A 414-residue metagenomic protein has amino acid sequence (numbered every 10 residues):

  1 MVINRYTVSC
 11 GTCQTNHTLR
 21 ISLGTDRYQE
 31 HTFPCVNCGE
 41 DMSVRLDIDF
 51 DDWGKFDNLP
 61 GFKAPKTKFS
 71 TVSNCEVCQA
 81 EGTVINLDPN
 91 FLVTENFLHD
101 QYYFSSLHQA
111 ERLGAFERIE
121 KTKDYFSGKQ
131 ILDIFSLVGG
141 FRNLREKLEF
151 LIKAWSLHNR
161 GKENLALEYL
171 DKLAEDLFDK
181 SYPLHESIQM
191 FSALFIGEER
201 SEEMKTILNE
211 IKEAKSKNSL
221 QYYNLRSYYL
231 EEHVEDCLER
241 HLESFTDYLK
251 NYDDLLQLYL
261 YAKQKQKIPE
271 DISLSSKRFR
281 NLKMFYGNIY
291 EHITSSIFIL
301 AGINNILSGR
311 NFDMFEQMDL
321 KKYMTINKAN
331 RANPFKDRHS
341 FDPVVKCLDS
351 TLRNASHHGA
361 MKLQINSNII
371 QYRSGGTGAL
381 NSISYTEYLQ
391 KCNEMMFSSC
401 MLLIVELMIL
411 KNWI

Functional and structural regions predicted by a protein language model:
M1-S276: Extended intrinsically disordered or low-complexity regions, especially N/C-terminal cytosolic tails and loops, rather
R5-T7, L282-K346, A360: Flexible secondary-structure boundary motifs
T12, N37, S43, D51 (+2 more regions): Amphipathic, Lys/Arg-enriched alpha-helical patches that create a basic surface for binding polyanionic ligands
Q14, H357-M361, S374-G376: Short, flexible loop/turn elements at secondary-structure junctions
C237, L274-N288, E387: Non-transmembrane, amphipathic alpha-helical segments
I268-K277, N327-R338, G375-A379: Short, charged/polar, low-complexity loop and linker segments that flank or interrupt alpha-helical bundles
I326-D337, T351-L352, N366-I370, N381-Y385: Functional cleft and adjacent loop/helix regions within the main domain that mediate ligand binding or catalysis
F341-I370: Histidine-centered, metal-coordinating catalytic motifs and their short helical/loop contexts
